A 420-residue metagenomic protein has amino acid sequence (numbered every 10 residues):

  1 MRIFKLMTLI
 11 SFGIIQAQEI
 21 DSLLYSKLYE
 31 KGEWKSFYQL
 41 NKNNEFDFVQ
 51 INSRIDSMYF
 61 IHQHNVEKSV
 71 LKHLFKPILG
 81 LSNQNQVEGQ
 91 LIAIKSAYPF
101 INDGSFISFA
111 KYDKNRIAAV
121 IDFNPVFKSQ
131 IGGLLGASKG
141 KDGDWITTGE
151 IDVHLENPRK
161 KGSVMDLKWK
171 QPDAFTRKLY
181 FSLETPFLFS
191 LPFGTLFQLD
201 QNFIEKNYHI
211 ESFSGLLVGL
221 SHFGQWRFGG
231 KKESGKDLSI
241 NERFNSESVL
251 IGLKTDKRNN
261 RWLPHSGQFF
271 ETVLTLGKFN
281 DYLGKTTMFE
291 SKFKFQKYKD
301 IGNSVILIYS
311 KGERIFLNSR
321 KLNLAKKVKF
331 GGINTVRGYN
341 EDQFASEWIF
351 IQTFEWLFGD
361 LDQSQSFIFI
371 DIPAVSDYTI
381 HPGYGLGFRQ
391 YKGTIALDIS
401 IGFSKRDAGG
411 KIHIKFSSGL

Functional and structural regions predicted by a protein language model:
M1-F4: Positively charged n-region of N-terminal signal peptides that target proteins for export
T8-A17: Hydrophobic h-region of N-terminal signal peptides that target proteins for export in Gram-negative bacteria
E19-N83, V87-L91: Acidic, glycine-rich low-complexity/disordered segments
G80-E271, Y298, S304, V328-G332 (+6 more regions): Gram-negative/organellar outer-membrane beta-barrel architecture
N202-N207, F279-T287: Outer-membrane beta-barrel proteins
E290, K294-R320, V336-I370: Detector for outer-membrane/organellar transmembrane beta-barrel domains, recognizing the amphipathic beta-strand
A374-S376: Small/polar (Gly/Ser/Thr/Ala-rich) solvent-exposed segments that form structured loops/beta-strands/short helices used
